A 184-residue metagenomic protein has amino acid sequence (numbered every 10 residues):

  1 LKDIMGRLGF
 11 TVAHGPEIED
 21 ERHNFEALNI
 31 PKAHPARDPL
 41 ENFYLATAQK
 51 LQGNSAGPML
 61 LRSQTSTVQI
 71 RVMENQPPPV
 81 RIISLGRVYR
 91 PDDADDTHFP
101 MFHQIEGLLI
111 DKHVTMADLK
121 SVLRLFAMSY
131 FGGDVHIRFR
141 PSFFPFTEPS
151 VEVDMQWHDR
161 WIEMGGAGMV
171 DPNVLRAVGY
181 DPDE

Functional and structural regions predicted by a protein language model:
L1-E184: TRNA-recognition modules of translation machinery and tRNA-sensing kinases, especially anticodon-binding
